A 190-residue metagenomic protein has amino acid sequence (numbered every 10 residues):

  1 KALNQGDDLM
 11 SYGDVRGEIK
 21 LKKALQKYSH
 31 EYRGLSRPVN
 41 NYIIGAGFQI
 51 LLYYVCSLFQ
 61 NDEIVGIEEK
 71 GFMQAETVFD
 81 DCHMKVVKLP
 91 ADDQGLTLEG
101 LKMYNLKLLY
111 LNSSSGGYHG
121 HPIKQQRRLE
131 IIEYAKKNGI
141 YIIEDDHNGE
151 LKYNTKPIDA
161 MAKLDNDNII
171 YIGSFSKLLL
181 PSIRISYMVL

Functional and structural regions predicted by a protein language model:
K1-Q5: Conserved N-terminal helix/loop that builds the PLP phosphate-binding region of the aspartate aminotransferase-like
G6-G139, I143, G149-K152, K156-I170: Conserved core of the PLP fold type I
A162-L190: Active-site PLP attachment segment
